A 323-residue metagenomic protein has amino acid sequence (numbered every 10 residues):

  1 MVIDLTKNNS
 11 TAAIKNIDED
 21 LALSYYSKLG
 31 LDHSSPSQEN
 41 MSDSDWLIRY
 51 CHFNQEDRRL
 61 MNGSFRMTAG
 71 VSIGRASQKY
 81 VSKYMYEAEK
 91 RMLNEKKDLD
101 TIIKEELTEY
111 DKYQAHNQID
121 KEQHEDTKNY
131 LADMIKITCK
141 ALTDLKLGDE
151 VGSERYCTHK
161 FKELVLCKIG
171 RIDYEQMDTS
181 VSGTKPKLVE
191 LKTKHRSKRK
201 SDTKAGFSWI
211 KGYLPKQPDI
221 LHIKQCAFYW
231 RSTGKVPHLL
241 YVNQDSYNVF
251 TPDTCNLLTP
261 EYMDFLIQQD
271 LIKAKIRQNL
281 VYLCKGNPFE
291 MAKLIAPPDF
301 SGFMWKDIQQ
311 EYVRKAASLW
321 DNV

Functional and structural regions predicted by a protein language model:
M1-I172, M177-D178: Metal-dependent nuclease catalytic cores that hydrolyze phosphodiester bonds in DNA/RNA, characterized by
L5, S201, P218, R231-V323: Metal-dependent nuclease catalytic regions and adjoining charged, substrate-binding loops involved in nucleic-acid end
I73, S77, I172-Y213, Y229: Conserved catalytic cores of phosphodiester-cleaving nucleases, focusing on short active-site segments
G152, K187-L191, H238-Y241: A structural signal for short, well-ordered beta-strand segments and their strand-loop junctions that often border
T158-K160, K194-R196, Q244-Y247: Short, solvent-exposed loop/turn segments at secondary-structure junctions
V165-I169, G183-L188, Y247-V249, D253-C255: Short, mixed charged/polar active-site loops that provide acid/base catalysis or chelate metal/phosphate cofactors
W209-I223: A short acidic, glycine-rich active-site loop that binds or catalyzes chemistry on phosphate/adenosine moieties
K224-F228: Structured soluble/peripheral alpha/beta segments that form catalytic or ligand/cofactor-binding pockets
